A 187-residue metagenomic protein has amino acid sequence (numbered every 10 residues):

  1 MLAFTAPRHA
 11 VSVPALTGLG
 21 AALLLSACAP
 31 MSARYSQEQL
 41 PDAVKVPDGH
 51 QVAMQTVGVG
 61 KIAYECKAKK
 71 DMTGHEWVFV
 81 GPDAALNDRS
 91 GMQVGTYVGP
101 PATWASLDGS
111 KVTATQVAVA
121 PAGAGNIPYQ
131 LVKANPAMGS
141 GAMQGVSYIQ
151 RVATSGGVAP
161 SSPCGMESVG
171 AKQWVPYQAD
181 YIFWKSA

Functional and structural regions predicted by a protein language model:
L2-T17: Bacterial N-terminal signal peptides that target proteins for export
L25-A27: C-terminal motif of bacterial Sec signal peptides marking the signal peptidase cleavage site
A29-M31: Bacterial signal peptide processing site
R34-A63, K70-A187: Primary mode marks residue(s) on the alpha4-beta5-alpha5 output face of response regulator receiver
